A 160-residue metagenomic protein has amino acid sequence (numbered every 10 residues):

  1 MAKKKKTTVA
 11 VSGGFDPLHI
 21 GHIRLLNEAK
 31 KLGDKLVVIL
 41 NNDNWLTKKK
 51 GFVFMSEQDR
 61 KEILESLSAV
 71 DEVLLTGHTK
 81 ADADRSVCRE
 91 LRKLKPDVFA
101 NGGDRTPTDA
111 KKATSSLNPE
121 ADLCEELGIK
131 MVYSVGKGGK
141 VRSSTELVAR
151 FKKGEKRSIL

Functional and structural regions predicted by a protein language model:
M1-L160: Nucleotidyltransferase catalytic core that binds NTPs
